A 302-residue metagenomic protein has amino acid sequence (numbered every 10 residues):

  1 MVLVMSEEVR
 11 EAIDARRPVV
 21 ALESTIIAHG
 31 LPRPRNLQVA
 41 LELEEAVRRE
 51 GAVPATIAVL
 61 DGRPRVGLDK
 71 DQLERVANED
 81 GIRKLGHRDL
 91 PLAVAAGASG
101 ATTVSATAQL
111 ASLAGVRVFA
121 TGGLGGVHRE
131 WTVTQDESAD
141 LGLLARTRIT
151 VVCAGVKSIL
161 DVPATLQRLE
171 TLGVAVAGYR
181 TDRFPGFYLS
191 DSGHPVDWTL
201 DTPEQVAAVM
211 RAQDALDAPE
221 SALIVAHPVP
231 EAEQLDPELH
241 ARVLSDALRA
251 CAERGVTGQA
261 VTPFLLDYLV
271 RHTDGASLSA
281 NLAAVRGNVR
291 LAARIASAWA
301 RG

Functional and structural regions predicted by a protein language model:
R10-D14, V19-V20, R49, L110-L113 (+6 more regions): Solvent-exposed alpha-helices and their adjacent loops that cap or buttress functional pockets in soluble metabolic
V20-L22, P54-V59, G100, V118-G123 (+4 more regions): General beta-strand structural signal in soluble alpha/beta enzymes
S24, H29, L37-L92, L216-A232 (+1 more regions): Glycine-rich nucleotide/cofactor/substrate-binding loop typically near the N-terminus or early in the first domain
K70-R148: Divalent-metal (Mg2+/Mn2+/Ca2+)-assisted nucleotide/phosphate chemistry catalytic cores
T103-V104, T132-A145, I149-E170, E204-A208: Active-site glycine-rich loop that binds ribose-phosphate moieties when present
D161-S192, A208: Glycine-rich, Lys/Arg-enriched anion-binding loops that position phosphate/diphosphate groups for phosphoryl
S190-A215: Anionic-ligand binding region
P219-G287: A C-terminal functional module that forms or caps the active site or interfaces directly with catalytic machinery
